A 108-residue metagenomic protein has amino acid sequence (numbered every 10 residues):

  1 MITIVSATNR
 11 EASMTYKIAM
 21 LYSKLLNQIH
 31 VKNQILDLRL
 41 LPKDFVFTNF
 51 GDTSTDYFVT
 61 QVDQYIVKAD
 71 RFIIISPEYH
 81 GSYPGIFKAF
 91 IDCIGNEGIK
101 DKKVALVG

Functional and structural regions predicted by a protein language model:
M1-C93: N-terminal beta1-alpha1-beta2 submodule of the flavodoxin-like/Rossmannoid cofactor-binding fold
C93-G108: Short, acidic/small-residue loops that bind anionic groups at enzyme active sites
